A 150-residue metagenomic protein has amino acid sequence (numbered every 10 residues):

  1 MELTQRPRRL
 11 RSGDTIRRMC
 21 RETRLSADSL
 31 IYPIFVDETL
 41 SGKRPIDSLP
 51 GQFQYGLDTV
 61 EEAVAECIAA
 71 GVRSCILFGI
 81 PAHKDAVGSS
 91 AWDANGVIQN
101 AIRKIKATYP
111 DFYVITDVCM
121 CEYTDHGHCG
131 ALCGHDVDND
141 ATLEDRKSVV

Functional and structural regions predicted by a protein language model:
M1-R21: N-terminal amphipathic/basic leader segments beginning at the initiator methionine
E2-Q5, P45-Q54, H83-I98, H126-E144: Glycine-rich tight-turn/loop motif centered on a GG-T
R24-L25, R73, N95, F112: Positively charged, small/polar-rich N-terminal and surface patches that mediate targeting and assembly and bind
L25-Q52, I115-D138: N-terminal small/glycine-rich loop or linker at the start of catalytic domains across soluble metabolic enzymes
I34, V72-I80, D111-C119: Short beta-strand segments at enzyme active-site cores
G42-S74, F78, S90-D93, I98-I102: Active-site cofactor/substrate anionic-group-binding motifs, chiefly glycine- and Lys/Arg-rich phosphate-binding loops
V87-V118: Alpha-helix-loop-beta-strand connector modules within alpha/beta enzyme cores
V149-V150: Conserved small/polar residues in nucleotide/adenosyl-binding loops
